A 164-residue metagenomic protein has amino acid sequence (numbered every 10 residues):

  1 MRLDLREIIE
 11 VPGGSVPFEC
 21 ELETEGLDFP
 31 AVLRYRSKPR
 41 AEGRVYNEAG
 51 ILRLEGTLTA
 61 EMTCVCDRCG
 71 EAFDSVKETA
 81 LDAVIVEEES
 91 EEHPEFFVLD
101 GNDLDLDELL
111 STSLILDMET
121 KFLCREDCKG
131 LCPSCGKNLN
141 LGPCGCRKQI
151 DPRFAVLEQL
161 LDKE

Functional and structural regions predicted by a protein language model:
M1-E164: Structured interface patches
